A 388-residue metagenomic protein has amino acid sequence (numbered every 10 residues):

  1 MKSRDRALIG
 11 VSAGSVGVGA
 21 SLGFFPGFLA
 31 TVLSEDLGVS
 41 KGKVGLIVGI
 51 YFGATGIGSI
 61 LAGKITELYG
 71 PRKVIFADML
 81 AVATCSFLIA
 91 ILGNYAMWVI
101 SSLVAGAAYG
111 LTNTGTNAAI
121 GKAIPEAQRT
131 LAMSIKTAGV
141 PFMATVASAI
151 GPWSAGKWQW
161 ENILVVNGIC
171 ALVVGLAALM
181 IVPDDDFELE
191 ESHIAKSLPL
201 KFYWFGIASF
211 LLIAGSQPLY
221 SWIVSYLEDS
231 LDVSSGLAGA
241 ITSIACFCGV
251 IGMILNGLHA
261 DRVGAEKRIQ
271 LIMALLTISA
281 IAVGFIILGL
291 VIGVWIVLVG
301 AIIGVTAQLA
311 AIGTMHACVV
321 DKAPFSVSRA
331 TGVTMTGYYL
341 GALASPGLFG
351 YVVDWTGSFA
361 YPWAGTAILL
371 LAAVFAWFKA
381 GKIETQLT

Functional and structural regions predicted by a protein language model:
L8-E35, V39-K41, L219-V224: Extracytoplasmic
P26-G27, K201-C246, V250-I254: Extracytoplasmic gate region of multi-pass secondary transporters
I57-G93: Conserved MFS/SLC helix-loop-helix module at the cytosolic interface between two early adjacent transmembrane helices
S59-G70, M253-A265, D354: Helix-to-loop junctions at the C-terminal end of transmembrane segments in multipass secondary transporters
L68-D78, R262-L276: Cytoplasmic membrane-interface "Motif A"-like loop-to-helix N-cap segments of 12-TM Major Facilitator Superfamily
S101-G139: Cytoplasmic helix-loop-helix junction between adjacent transmembrane helices in 12-TM secondary transporters
I135-V182: Helix-loop-helix hairpin linking two adjacent transmembrane segments in secondary transporters
E266-M315: C-terminal transmembrane helical hairpin of 12-TM major facilitator-type secondary transporters
